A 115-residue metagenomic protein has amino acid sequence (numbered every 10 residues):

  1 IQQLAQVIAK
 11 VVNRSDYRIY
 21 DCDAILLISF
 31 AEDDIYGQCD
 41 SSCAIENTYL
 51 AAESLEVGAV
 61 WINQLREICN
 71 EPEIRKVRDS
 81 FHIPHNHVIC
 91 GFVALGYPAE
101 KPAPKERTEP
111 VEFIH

Functional and structural regions predicted by a protein language model:
I1-H115: Acidic, surface-exposed loops and disordered segments
